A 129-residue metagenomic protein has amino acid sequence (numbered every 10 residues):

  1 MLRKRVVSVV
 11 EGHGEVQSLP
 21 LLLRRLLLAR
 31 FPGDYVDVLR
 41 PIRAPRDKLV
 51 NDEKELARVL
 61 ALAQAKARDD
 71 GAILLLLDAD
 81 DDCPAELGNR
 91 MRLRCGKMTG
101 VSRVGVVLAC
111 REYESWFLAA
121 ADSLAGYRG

Functional and structural regions predicted by a protein language model:
M1-D69: RecA-like P-loop NTPase motor core
R5, A72, R103-G105: Proline-centered loop/turn at the N-terminus of a beta-strand
S8-E11, D70-D82: Acidic beta-strand-to-loop metal/phosphate-binding motif
I42, L77, L108-C110: A general secondary-structure junction signal
R46-N51, D78-L87: Acidic, metal-coordinating catalytic cores used for nucleic-acid/nucleotide bond scission and strand-transfer chemistry
D82-G129: Activity-critical C-terminal alpha-helical subdomain
